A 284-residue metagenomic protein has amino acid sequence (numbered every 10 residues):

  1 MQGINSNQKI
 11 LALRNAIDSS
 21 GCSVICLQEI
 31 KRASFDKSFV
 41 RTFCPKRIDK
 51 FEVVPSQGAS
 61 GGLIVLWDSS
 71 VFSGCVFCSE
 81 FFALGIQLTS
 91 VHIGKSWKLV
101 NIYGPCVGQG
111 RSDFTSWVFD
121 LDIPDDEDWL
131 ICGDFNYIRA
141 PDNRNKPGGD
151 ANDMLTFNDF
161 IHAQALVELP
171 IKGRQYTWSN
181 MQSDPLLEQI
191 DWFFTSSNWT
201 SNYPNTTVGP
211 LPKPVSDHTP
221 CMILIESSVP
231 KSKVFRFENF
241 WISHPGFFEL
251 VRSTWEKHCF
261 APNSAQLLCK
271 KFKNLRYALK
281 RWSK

Functional and structural regions predicted by a protein language model:
M1-W129, R139, P147-D159, A163-L166 (+2 more regions): Short phosphate/oxyanion-binding micro-motifs
N15, R41-T42, K46, S116 (+11 more regions): Charged/polar, solvent-exposed surface patches and flexible loops
V65-W67, G85-Q87, T195, M222-L224 (+1 more regions): Short, well-ordered beta-strand micro-motif
S73-E80, N136, A140, P147-S253: Metal-dependent phosphoester-hydrolase catalytic domains
S96, V100, D128-C132, N136-N145 (+1 more regions): Arg/Lys-enriched, amphipathic patches
